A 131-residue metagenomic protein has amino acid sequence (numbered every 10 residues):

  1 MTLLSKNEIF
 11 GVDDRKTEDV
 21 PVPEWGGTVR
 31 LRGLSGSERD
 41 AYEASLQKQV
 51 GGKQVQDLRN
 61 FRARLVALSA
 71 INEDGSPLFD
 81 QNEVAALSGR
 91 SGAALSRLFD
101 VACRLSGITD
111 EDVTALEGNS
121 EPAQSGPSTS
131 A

Functional and structural regions predicted by a protein language model:
M1-K16: Extended acidic low-complexity intrinsically disordered regions
K16, E24-A131: Short, surface-exposed, charged amphipathic helix/loop patches that serve as local interaction elements
V20: Hydrophobic residues at beta-strand termini and immediately following loops that shape nucleotide-binding pockets
